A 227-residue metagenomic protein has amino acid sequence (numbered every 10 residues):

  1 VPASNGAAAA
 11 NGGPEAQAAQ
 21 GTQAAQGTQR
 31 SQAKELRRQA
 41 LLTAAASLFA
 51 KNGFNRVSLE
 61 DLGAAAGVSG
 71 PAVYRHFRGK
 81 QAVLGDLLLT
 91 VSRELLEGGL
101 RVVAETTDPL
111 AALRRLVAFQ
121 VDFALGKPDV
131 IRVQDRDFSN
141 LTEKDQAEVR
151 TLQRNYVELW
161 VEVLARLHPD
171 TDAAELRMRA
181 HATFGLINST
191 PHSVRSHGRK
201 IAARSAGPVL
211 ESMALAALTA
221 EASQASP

Functional and structural regions predicted by a protein language model:
V1-G6, Q23-Q26, A173-V194, S205-A217: Hydrophobic alpha-helical segments that form the core of small-molecule binding pockets and/or dimer interfaces
V1-L36, S196, A222-P227: N-terminal intrinsically disordered/low-complexity leader segments
L36-A40, A44-A82: Helix-turn-helix
L87-R114: Amphipathic alpha-helical linker/stalk segments
R93-L96, E143-H168, R177-H181, S205-P208: Amphipathic alpha-helical packing segments from all-alpha helical-bundle domains
L113-D135, F184: Helical hydrophobic small-molecule/effector-binding pocket
L125-K144, H192-R195: Amphipathic alpha-helical segments used for helix-helix packing
